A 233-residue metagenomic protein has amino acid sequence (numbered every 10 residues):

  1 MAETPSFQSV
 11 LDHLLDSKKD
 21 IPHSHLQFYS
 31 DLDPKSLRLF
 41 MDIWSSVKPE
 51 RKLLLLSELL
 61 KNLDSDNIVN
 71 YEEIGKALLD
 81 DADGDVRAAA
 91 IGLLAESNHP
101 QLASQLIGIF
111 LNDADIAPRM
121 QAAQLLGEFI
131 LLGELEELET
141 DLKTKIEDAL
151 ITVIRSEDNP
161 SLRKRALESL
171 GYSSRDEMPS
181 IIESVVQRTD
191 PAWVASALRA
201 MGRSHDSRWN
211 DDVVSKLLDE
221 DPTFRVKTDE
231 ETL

Functional and structural regions predicted by a protein language model:
M1-L54, E58: N-terminal segments that cap or nucleate solenoid repeat domains
A2-S9, L32-W44, S65-D80, H99-N112 (+3 more regions): Amphipathic alpha-helical scaffolding segments comprising HEAT/armadillo-like alpha-solenoid repeats
P5, S24, V47-E50, L54 (+9 more regions): Residues within HEAT/ARM-like alpha-solenoid scaffolds
K19, P49-L53, G84-D85, P100 (+6 more regions): Alpha-helix N-cap/helix-start positions at coil->helix boundaries
I21-Q27, D42, E50-N62, E73-I74 (+2 more regions): Non-membrane alpha-helical segments in proteins
H23, L53, S57, A88-A89 (+7 more regions): Alpha-solenoid HEAT/ARM repeat scaffold
L55, L59, H99, L125-L131 (+1 more regions): Hydrophobic residues within the alpha-helices of tandem HEAT/HEAT-like
L60, A95, G127-E128, G171 (+2 more regions): Structural signature of alpha-helical solenoid repeat scaffolds
